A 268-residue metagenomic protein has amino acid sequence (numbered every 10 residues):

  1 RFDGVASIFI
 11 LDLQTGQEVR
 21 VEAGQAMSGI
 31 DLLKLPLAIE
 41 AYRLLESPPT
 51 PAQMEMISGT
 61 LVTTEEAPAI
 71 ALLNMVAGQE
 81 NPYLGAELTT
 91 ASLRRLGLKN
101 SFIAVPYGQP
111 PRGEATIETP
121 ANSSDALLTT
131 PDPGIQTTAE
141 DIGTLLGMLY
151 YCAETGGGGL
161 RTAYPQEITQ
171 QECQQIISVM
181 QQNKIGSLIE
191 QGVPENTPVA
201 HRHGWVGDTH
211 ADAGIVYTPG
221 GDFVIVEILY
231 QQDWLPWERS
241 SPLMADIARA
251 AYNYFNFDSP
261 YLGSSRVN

Functional and structural regions predicted by a protein language model:
R1-A23, V216, I225-E227: A short, well-structured edge-of-sheet supersecondary motif
F2, I39-P49, T60-A67, L72 (+7 more regions): Sec/Tat-exported extracytoplasmic proteins
L11-Q14, A52-Q79, L84, L88 (+3 more regions): Acidic helix-start/capping segments at beta-turn-to-alpha-helix junctions
G16, A26-P49, T60, I225: Active-site SXXK
R20-S28, L44-S47, E55-G59, I70-E80 (+3 more regions): Second-shell loop/turn segments in exported
L33, A52-I57, T64-L72, G85-S92 (+6 more regions): Stable alpha-helical elements in mature extracytoplasmic
L73-L160: Mid-domain, small-residue-enriched loop/turn segments at the edges of structured enzyme/sensor domains
G134, L145, L149-L188, G192-N268: Structured C-terminal helix/loop/strand segments within mature extracytoplasmic catalytic/sensor domains
